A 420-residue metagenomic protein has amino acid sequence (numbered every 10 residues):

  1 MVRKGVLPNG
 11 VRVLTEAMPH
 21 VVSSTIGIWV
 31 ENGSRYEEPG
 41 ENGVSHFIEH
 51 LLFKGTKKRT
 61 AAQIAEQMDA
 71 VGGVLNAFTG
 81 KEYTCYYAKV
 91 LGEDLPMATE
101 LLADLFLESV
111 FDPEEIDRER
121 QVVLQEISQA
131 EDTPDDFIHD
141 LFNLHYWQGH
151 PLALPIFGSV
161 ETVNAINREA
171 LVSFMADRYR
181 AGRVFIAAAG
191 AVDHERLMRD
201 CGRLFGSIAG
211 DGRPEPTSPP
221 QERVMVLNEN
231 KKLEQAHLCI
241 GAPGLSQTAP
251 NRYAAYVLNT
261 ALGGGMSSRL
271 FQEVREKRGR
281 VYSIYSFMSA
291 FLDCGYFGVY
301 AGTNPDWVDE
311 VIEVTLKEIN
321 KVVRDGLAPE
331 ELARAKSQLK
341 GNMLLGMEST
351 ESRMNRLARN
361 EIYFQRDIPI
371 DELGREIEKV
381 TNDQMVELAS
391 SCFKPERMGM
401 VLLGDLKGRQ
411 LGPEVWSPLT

Functional and structural regions predicted by a protein language model:
M1-V11: Short, Gly/Pro- and small/polar-rich lid/capping loops
V6, A17, K54, A61-P216 (+4 more regions): Charge-rich, well-structured scaffold segments of protease-associated domains
G10, A17-M68, F142, Y179 (+2 more regions): Active/ligand-binding-proximal structured segments within catalytic/core domains that scaffold catalytic residues
V11, D193, M266-S267, K407: A generic "binding-loop/recognition-motif" signal
G27-W29, R213-R269, L406: His/Glu-based metal-binding/catalytic segments typifying zinc-dependent metallopeptidases
